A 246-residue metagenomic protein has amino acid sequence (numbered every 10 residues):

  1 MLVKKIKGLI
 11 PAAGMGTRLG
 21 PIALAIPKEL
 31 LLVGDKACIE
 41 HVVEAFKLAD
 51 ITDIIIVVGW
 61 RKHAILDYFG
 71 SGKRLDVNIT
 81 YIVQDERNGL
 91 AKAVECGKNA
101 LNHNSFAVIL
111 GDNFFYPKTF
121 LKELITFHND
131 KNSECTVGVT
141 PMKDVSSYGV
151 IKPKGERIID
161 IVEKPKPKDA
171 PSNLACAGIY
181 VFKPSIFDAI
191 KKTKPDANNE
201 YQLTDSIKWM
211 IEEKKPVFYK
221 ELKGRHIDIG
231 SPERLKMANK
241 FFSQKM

Functional and structural regions predicted by a protein language model:
L2-I10, R18, L32, K36-V108 (+3 more regions): Conserved N-terminal catalytic core of the sugar/cofactor nucleotidyltransferase
L24-E29: Short alpha-helical oligomerization interface
L30, I151-P153, Y219: A structural signal for short hydrophobic beta-strand segments in well-ordered beta-sheet cores
S71-D76, P153, M210-I211: Short, conserved catalytic or adaptor-binding loops enriched in Gly and charged residues
G111: Short acidic donor-binding/metal-coordinating loop in glycosyltransferase active sites
P117-S146: Conserved donor-nucleotide/metal-binding helix-loop-beta segment in metal-dependent transferases, i.e., the alpha-helix
N129, R157-M246: Catalytic-core segments of class I nucleotidyltransferases/pyrophosphorylases that form NMP-activated intermediates
K143, S147, K152-E156: Ligand/cofactor pocket segment of small-molecule handling proteins
